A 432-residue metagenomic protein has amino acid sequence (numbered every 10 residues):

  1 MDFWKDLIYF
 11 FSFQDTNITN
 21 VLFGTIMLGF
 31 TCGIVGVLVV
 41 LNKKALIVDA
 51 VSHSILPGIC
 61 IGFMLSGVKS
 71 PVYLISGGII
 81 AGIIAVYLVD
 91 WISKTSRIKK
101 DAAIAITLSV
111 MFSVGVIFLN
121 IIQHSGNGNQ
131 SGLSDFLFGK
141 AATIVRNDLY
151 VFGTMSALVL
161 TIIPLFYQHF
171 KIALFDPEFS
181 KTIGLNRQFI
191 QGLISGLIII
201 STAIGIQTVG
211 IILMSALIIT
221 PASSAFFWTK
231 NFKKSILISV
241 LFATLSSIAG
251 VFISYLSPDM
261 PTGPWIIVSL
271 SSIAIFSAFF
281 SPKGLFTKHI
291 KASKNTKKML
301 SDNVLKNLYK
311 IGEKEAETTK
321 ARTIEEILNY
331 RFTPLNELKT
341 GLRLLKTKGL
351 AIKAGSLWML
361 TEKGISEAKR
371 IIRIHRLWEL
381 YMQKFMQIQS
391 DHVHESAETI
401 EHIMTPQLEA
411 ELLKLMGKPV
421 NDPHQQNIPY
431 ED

Functional and structural regions predicted by a protein language model:
M1-F30: Membrane-interfacial amphipathic/re-entrant helices at transmembrane-helix boundaries
L22-M27, I75-I80, A105-I106, L149-T154 (+3 more regions): Hydrophobic alpha-helical transmembrane segments
L38-S52, L56-G126, A225-S239, I253-M260: Short loop segments and helix-boundary regions at transmembrane helix junctions of multi-pass inner-membrane proteins
T107-I162: Transmembrane helix-bundle core of multi-pass membrane transporters and related energy-transducing complexes
T161-I194: Membrane-helix/interface signature in polytopic inner-membrane proteins
T262-K310, P406-K414, K418-P429: Membrane-interfacial segments at transmembrane helix termini in multi-pass membrane proteins
S293-T333: Short amphipathic alpha-helical interface segments
E317-D432: Structured cytosolic domains appended to multi-pass membrane proteins
